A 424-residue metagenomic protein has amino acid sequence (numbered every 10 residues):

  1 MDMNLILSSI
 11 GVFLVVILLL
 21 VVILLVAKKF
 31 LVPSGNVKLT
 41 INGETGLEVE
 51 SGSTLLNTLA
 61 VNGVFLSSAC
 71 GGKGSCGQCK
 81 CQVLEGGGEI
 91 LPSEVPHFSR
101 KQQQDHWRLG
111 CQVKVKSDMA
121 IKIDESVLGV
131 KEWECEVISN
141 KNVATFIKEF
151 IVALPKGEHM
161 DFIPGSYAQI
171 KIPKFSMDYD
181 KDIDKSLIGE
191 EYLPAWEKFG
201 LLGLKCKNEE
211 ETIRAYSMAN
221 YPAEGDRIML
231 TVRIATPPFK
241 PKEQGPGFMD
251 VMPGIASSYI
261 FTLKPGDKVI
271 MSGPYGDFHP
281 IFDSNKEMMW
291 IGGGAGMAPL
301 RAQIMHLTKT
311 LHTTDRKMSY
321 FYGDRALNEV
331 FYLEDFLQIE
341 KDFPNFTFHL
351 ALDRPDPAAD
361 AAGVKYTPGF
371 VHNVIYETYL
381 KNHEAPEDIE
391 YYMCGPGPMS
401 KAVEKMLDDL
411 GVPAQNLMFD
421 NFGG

Functional and structural regions predicted by a protein language model:
D2-G72, V83-Q104, K309, T314-G424: Reductase modules of NAD(P)H-dependent flavoproteins
L19-V26, F30, P96-A153, E158: Fe-S ferredoxin-like electron-transfer domains and their immediately adjacent linker/connector regions across
S68-G77, G110-K114: Cysteine-centered iron-sulfur cluster-binding motifs in ferredoxin-type domains/subunits of redox enzymes
S126-C135, K207-R214, V330: Short coil-to-beta-strand transition motifs
I138-P265, D324-R325, A351-P355: Ferredoxin-reductase
Y259, S272-K286, K381: A short, basic/flexible loop-to-alpha-helix module at the beginning of a structural domain
